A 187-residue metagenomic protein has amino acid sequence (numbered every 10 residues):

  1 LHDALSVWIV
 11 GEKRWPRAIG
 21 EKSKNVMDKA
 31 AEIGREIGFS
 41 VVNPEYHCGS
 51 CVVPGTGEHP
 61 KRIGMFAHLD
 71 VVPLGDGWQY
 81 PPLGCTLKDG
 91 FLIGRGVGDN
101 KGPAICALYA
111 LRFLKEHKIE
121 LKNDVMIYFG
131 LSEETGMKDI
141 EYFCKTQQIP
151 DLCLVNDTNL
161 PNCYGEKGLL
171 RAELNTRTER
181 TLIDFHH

Functional and structural regions predicted by a protein language model:
L1-L74: N-terminal helical capping/dimerization or prosegment-like subdomains of hydrolases acting on amide or phosphate bonds
I9, R35-G38, G57-H59, L69 (+4 more regions): Secretory-pathway/membrane protein signature
V42-E45, G94, I127, L154-N156: General beta-strand structural signal in soluble alpha/beta enzymes
C51-V53, L87, T176: Conserved hydrophobic "DFG−1" position in protein kinase catalytic cores
P60-F129: Active-site metal-coordination/substrate-binding segment of hydrolases, especially metallo-dependent peptidases
L69-V71, F91, V125-M137, N156-P161 (+1 more regions): Acidic, glycine-rich active-site loops and adjacent beta-strand->loop/helix elements that engage anionic groups
A104, M137-D139: Short glycine/serine/threonine-rich phosphate/pyrophosphate-binding segments that cradle anionic phosphate groups
E141, Q147-H187: Midchain, well-structured core segments that form catalytic/ion-binding scaffolds
